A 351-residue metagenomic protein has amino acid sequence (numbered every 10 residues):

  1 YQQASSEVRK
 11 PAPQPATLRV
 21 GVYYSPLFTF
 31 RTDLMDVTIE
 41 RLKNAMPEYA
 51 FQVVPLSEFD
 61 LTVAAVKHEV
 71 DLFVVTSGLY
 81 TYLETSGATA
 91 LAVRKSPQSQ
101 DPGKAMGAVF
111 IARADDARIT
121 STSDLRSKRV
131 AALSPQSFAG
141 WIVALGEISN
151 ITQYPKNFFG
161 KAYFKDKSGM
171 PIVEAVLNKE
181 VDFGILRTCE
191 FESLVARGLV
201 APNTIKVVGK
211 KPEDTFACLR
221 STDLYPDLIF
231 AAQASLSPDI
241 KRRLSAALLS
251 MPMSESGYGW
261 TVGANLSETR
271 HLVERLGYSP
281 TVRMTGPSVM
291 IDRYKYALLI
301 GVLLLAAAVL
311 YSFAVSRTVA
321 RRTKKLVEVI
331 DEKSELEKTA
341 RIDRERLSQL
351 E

Functional and structural regions predicted by a protein language model:
Y1-V22, S123-R129, S279-M290: Immediate post-signal peptide segment of exported/extracytoplasmic ligand-binding proteins
V8-Y82, S86: Extracytoplasmic small-molecule ligand-binding "clamshell" domains of the periplasmic binding protein/Venus flytrap
P15, R19-K43, G103-E174, C189: Bilobed "Venus flytrap"/periplasmic-binding protein-like clamshell domains and structurally analogous long
D36-A45, R113-D116, P202-Y278: Extended ligand-binding regions for polar small-molecule ligands
V63-D124, P135, L145: Acidic, polar ligand-binding/catalytic clefts
R129-A131, P135-L236: Pocket-lining segment of extracytoplasmic ligand-binding domains
C218-R220, I240-S334: N-terminal membrane insertion elements
K325-E351: Short, charged amphipathic alpha-helical "coupling" segments at sensory-output junctions in signaling proteins
